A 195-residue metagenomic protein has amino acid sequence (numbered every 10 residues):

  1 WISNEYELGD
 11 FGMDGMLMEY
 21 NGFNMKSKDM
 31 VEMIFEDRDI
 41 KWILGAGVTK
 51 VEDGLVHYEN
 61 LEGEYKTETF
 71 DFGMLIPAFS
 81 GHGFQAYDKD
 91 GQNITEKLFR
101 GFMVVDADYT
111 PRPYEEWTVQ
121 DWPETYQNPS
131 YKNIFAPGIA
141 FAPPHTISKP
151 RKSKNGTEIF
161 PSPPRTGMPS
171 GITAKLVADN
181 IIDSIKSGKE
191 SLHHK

Functional and structural regions predicted by a protein language model:
W1-A107, Y114, K189-E190: A Rossmann-like FAD-binding core segment of flavoenzymes
E32, Q120-P123, G188-H193: Short mixed-charge
D71-F72, I76-S170: FAD-site-proximal beta/loop scaffold in flavoenzymes
T166-P169, T173-K195: C-terminal, flexible cofactor-proximal segment of oxidoreductases
